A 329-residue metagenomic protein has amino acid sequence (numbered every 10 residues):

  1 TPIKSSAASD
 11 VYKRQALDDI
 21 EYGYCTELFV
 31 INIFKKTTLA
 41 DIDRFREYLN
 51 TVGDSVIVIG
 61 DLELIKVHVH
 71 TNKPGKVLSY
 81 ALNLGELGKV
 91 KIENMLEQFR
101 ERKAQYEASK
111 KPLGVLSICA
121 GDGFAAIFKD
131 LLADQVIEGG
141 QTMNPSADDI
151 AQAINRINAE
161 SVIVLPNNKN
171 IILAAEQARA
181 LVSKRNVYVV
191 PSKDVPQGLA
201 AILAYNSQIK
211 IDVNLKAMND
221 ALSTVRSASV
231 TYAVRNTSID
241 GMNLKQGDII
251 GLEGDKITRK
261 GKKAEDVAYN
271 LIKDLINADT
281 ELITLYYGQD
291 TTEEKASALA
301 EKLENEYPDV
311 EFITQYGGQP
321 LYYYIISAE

Functional and structural regions predicted by a protein language model:
T1-A8, Y12: Single conserved hydrophobic/aromatic residue that forms the stacking wall/gate of nucleotide- or nucleobase-binding
S6, A178, V195-I272: Internal, active-site/partner-interface "lid" segment
D18-K35: Short glycine-/aliphatic-rich beta-strand segments at the starts of folded cytosolic domains
L49-S55, L82-V90, E304-Y307: A common structural junction motif
V67-A104: Terminal amphipathic helices with adjacent charged low-complexity linkers/tails
Q98, R102-K129, Q135-V136, S227-E253 (+1 more regions): ATP-dependent carboxylate/acyl-activation modules
A120-A217: Conserved structured catalytic cores and adjacent interaction surfaces of nucleotide-binding/hydrolyzing enzymes
I313-E329: C-terminal edge-of-domain segments
